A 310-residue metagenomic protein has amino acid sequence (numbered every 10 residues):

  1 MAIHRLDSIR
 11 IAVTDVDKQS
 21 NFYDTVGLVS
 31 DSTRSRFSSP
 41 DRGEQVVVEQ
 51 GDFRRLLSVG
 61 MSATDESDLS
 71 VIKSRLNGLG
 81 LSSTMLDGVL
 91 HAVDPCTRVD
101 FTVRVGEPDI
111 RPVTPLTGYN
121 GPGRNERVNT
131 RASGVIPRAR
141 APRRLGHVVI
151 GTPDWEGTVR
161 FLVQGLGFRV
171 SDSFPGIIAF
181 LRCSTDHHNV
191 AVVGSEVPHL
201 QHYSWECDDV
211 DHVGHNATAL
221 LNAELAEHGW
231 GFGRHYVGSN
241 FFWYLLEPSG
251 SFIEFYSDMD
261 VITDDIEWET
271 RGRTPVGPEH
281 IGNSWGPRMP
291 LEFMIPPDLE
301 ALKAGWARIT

Functional and structural regions predicted by a protein language model:
M1-D17, L56-M61, T117-E156, P198-W205 (+2 more regions): N-terminal beta-strand motif that seeds the catalytic metal site of vicinal oxygen chelate
M1-E44, I150-H188, V193: Core segments of cupin and vicinal oxygen chelate
H4-R34, S38-V71, N77-L79, F293-T310: The feature marks the first
L6-T14, G51-R75, D87-C96, R144-P153 (+2 more regions): Vicinal oxygen chelate
V47-E49, F101-V105, V192: Short amphipathic beta-strand/extended segments with alternating polar/hydrophobic composition
K73, N77-A141, A179, L225-T310: Vicinal oxygen chelate
E156-G233, N240-F242, E247-S249, I253-F255 (+1 more regions): Structured core of small recognition/catalytic domains
